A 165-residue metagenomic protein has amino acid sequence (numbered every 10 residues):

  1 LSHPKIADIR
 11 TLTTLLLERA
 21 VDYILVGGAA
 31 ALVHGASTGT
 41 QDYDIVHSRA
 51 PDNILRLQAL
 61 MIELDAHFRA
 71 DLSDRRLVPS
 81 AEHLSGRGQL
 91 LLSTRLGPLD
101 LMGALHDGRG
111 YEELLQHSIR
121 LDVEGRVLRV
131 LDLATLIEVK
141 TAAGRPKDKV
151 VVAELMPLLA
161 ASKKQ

Functional and structural regions predicted by a protein language model:
L1-Q165: Compositionally biased terminal segments of proteins
